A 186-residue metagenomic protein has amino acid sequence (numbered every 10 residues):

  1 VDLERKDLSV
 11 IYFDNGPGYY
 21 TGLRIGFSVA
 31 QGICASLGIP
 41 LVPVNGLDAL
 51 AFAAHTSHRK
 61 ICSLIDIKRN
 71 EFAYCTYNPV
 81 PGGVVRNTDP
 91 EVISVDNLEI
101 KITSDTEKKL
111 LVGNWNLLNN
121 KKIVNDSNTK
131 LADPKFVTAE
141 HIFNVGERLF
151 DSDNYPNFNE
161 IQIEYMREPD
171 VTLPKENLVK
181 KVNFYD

Functional and structural regions predicted by a protein language model:
V1-D7: Helix-rich "cap/lid" substructures immediately adjacent to catalytic or cofactor-binding pockets
D7-V10, K109, I161: Residue-level recognition of the N-termini of beta-strands and the immediately preceding loop/turn
V10-L41: DPxDG-like acidic metal-binding loop motif
S28, A49, H141-V145: Short amphipathic alpha-helical face segments that pack within enzyme cores and frequently flank/anchor catalytic
Q31, A35, T56, R148: Short, well-ordered alpha-helices that flank and scaffold nucleotide-derived cofactor binding pockets
P40-V137, Y165: Surface "functional belts" at beta-alpha junctions
A132-D186: Acyltransferase
